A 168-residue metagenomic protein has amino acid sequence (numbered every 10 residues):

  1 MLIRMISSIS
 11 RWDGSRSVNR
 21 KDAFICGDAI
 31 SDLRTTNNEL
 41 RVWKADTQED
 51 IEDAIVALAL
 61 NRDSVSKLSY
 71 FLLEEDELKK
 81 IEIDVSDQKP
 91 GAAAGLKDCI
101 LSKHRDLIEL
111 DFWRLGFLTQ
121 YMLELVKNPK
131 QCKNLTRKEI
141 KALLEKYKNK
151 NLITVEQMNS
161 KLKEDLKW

Functional and structural regions predicted by a protein language model:
M1-R41, I55, L166-W168: ADP-ribose/NAD+-binding catalytic cleft of ART/PARP-like enzymes
D32-N38, D46-W168: Conserved NAD+-utilizing ADP-ribose enzyme module
